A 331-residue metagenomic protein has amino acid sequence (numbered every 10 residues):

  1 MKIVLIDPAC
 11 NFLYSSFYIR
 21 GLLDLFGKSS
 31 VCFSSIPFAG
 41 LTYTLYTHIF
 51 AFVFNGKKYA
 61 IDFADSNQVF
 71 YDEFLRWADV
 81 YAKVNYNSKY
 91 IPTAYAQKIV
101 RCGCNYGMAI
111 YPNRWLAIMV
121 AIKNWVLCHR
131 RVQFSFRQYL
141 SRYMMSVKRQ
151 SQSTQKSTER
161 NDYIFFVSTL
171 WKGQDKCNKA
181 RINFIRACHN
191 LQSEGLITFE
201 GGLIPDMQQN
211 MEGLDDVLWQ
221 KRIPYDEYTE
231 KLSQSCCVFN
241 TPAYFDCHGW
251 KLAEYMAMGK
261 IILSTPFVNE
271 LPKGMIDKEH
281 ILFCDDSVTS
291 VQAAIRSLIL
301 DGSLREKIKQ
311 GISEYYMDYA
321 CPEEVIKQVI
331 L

Functional and structural regions predicted by a protein language model:
K2-D246, F267-K273: Nucleotide-sugar donor-binding catalytic core of glycosyltransferases
L214-V217, E227-I330: Catalytic binding pocket for nucleotide-activated donors in carbohydrate/polymer assembly enzymes
